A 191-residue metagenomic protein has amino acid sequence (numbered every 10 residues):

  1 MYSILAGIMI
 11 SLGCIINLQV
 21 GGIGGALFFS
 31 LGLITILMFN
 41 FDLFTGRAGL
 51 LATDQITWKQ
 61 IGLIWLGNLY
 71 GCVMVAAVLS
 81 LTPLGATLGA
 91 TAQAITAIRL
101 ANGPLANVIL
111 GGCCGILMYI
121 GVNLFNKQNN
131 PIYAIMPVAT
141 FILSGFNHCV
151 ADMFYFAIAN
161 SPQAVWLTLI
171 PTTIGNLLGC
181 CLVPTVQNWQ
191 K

Functional and structural regions predicted by a protein language model:
M1-K191: Alpha-helical transmembrane segments and their helix-helix packing motifs
